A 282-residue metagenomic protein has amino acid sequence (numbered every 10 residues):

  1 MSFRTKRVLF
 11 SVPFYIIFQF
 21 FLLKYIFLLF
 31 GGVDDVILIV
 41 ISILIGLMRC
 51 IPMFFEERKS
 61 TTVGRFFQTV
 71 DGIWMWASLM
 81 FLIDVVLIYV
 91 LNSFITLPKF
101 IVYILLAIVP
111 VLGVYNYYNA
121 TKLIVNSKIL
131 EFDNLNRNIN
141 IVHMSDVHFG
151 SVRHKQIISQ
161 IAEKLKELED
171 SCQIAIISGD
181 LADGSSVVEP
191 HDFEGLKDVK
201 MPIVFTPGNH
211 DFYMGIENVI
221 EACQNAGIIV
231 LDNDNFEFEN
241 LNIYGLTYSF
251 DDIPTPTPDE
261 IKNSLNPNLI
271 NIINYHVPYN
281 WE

Functional and structural regions predicted by a protein language model:
M1-L123: Non-catalytic terminal accessory segments
K6, K24, K59, K99 (+6 more regions): Context-gated lysine
R58-T61, L123-S127, E217, A222: A cytosolic-side transmembrane-helix exit/cap motif
P110-D133, S151-Q156: Hydrophobic alpha-helical transmembrane segments in integral membrane proteins
E131-E282: Soluble catalytic domains of enzymes that build or remodel membrane lipids, polysaccharides, and related
